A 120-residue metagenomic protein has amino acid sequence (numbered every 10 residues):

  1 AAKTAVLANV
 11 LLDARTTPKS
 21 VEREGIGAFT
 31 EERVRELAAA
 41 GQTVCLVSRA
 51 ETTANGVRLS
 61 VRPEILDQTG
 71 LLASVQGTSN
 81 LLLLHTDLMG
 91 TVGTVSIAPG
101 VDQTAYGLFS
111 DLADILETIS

Functional and structural regions predicted by a protein language model:
A1-S74, S79-L81: Substrate-binding/catalytic subdomain of NAD(P)-dependent oxidoreductase enzymes
R49-E51, V57-S120: Catalytic, metal-anchored helix/loop core of enzyme active sites in primary metabolism
